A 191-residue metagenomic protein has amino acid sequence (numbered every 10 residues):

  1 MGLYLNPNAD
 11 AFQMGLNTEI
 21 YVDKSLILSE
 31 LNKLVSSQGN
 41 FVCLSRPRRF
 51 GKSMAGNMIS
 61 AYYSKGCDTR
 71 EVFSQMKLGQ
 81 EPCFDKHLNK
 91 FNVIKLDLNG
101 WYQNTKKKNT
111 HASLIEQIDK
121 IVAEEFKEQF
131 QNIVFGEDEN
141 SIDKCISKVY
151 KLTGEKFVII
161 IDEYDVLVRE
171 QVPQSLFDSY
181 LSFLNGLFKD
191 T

Functional and structural regions predicted by a protein language model:
M1-T191: Phosphate-binding site recognition
